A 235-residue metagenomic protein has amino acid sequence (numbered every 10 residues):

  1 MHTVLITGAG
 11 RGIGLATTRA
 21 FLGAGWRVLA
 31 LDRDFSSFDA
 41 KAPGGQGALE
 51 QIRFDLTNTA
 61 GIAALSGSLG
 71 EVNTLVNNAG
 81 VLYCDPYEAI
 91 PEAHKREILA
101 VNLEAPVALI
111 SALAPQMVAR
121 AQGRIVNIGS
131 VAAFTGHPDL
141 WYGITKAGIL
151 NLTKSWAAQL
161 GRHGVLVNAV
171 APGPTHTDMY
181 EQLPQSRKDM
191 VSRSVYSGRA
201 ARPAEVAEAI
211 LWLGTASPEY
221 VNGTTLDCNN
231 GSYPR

Functional and structural regions predicted by a protein language model:
P86-Y87, P91-L99, Y180, V191: Substrate-binding pocket helix/loop in short-chain dehydrogenase/reductase
I90, G136-I144, S155: Active-site loop-to-helix junction immediately N-terminal to the catalytic Tyr of the SDR YXXXK motif in Rossmann-fold
I110, T145, T153: Active-site helix of classical SDR
P115, A158-Q159: Alpha-helical segment proximal to the catalytic Tyr-Lys
S130: Residue(s) in the substrate-gating loop at a strand-loop-helix junction that position the organic substrate next
G161, L166, V221-G223: Short, small/polar-rich loop/turn modules that mediate ligand/substrate recognition or access, typified
N222-R235: Short C-terminal tail/terminal secondary-structure segment of NAD(P)H-dependent dehydrogenase/reductase domains
